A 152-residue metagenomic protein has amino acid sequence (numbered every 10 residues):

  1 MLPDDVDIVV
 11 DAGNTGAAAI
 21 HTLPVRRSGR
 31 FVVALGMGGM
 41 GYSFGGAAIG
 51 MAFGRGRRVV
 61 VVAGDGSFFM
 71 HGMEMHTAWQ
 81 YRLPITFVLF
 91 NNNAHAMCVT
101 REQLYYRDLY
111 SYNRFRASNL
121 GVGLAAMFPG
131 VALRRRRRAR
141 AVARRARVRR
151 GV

Functional and structural regions predicted by a protein language model:
M1-N14: Active-site pocket-lining segments that scaffold enzyme catalytic pockets across diverse folds
A17-V152: Thiamine diphosphate
